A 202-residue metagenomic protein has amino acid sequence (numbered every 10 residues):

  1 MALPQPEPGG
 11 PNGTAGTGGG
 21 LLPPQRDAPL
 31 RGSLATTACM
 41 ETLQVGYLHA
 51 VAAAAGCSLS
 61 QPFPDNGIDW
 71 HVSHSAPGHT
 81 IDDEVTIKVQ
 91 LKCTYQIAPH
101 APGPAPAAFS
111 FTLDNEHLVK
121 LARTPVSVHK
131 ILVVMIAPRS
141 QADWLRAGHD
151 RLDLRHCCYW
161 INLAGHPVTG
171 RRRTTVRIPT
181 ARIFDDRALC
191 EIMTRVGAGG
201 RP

Functional and structural regions predicted by a protein language model:
M1-N66, V72-P202: Mixed-charge (Asp/Glu-Lys/Arg
